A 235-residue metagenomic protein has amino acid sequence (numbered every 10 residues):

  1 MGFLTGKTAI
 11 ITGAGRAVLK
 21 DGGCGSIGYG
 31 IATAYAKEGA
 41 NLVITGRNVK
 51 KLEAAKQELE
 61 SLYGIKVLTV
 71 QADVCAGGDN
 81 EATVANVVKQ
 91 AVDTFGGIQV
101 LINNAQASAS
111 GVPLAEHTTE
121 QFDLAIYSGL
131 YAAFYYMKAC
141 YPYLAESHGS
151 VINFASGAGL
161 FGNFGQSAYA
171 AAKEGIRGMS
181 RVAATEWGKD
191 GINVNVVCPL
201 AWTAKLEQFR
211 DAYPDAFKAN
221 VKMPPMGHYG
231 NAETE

Functional and structural regions predicted by a protein language model:
F3-L42: Canonical Rossmann dinucleotide-binding motif of NAD(H)/NADP(H)-dependent dehydrogenases/reductases, specifically
S61-D79: Rossmann-fold cofactor-recognition segment
V112-L114, T118-D123, F217-N220: Substrate-binding pocket helix/loop in short-chain dehydrogenase/reductase
M137, A172, S180: Active-site helix of classical SDR
P142, T185-K189: Alpha-helical segment proximal to the catalytic Tyr-Lys
S156: Residue(s) in the substrate-gating loop at a strand-loop-helix junction that position the organic substrate next
P224-E235: A conserved structural motif in NAD(P)-dependent oxidoreductases
